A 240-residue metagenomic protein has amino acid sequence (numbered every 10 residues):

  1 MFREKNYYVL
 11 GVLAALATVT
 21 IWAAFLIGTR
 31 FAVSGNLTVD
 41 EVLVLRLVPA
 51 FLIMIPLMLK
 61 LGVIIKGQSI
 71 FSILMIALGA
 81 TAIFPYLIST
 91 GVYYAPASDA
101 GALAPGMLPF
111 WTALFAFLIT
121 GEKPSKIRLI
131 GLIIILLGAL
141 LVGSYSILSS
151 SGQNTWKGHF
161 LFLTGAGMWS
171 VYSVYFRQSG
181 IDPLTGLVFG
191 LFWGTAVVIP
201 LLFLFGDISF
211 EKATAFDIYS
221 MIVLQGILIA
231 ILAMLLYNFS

Functional and structural regions predicted by a protein language model:
M1-E41, L45, L148-Q178, A196-V197: Glycine-/small-residue-enriched transmembrane alpha-helix faces in small-molecule transporters and effluxers
V12-L16, Q68-L78, P124-L136, I181-L191: Cytoplasmic-side transmembrane-helix entry/capping segments in multi-pass membrane proteins
V19, L47-F51, P105-F110, L132-I135 (+3 more regions): Residue-level recognition of pore/gate-forming positions within transmembrane alpha-helices of multi-pass
I21-L26, I55-A104, L141, G226-S240: Specific transmembrane alpha-helical segments of multi-pass solute transporters/efflux pumps, especially DMT/EamA
I27-F31, S89-Y93, A113, L132 (+2 more regions): Intracellular helix-loop hinge segments at the cytoplasmic ends of transmembrane helices in 12-TM rocker-switch-type
I27-V39, V92-Y93, A97, G143-T155 (+1 more regions): Membrane-interface helix termini and inter-helical loops of multi-pass transporters
E41-L52, I88-K123: Specific alpha-helical transmembrane segments that line the substrate/conduction pathway and gating interfaces
M54, I127-S146, V198: Hydrophobic transmembrane alpha-helices of multi-pass small-molecule transport proteins
